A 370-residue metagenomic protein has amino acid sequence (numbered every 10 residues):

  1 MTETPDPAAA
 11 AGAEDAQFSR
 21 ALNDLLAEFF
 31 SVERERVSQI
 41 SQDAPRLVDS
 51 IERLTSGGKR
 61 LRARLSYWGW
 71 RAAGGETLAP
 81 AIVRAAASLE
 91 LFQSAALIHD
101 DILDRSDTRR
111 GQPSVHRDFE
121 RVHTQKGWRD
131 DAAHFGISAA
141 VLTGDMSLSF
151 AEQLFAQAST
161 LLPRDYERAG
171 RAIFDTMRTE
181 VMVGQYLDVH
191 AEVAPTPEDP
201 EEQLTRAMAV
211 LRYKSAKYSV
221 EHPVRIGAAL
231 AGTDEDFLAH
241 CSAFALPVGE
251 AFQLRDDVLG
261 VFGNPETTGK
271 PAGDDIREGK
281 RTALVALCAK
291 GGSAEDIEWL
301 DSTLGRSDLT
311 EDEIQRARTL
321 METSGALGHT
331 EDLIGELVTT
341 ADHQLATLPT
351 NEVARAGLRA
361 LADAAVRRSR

Functional and structural regions predicted by a protein language model:
M1-L89, S94, I98-H99, L103-A133 (+4 more regions): Conserved N-terminal diphosphate/IPP-binding helix and adjacent helical/loop segment of trans-prenyltransferase domains
A11, D15, S19-L22, I82-S88 (+6 more regions): Hydrophobic packing residues in well-ordered alpha-helices of helical domains and bundles
V37-I40, L54-R62, V141-Q153, Q157-F262: All-alpha helical catalytic cores of prenyl diphosphate-utilizing isoprenoid enzymes
S41-Q42, V258-T268, D296-L304, Q315 (+1 more regions): A glycine-biased, small/acidic residue-tolerant capping/turn segment at secondary-structure junctions
E52, E152, R225-A228, A286 (+3 more regions): Amphipathic alpha-helical segments within well-ordered protein domains
L65, A151, G184, V285 (+2 more regions): Residue-level signal for inorganic ion chemistry
R110-G144, T196-A216, A239, P265-G291 (+1 more regions): Divalent-cation-assisted or electrostatically stabilized phosphate/pyrophosphate-binding catalytic cores
Q315-R370: Short hairpin/turn module used for nucleic-acid contact or packing/dimerization
